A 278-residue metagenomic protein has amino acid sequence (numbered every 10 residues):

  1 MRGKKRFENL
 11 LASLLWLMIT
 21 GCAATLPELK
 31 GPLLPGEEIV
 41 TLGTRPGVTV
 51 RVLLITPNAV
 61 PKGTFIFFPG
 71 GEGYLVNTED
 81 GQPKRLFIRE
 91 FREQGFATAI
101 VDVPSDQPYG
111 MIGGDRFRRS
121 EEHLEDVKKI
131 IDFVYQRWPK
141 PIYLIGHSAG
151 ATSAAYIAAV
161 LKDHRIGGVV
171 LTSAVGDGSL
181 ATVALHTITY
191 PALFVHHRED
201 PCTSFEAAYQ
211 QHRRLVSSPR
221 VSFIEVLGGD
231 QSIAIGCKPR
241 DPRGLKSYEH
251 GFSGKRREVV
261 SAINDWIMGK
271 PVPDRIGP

Functional and structural regions predicted by a protein language model:
L26-V60: N-terminal cap/lid segment of alpha/beta-hydrolase-fold proteins
N58-E90: Short, surface-exposed "cap/lid" segments of acyl-processing enzymes
R92-P108: Conserved alpha/beta-hydrolase
I112-R137: Alpha/beta-hydrolase active-site loop
D132-F133, R137-T187: Primarily recognizes the serine-hydrolase "nucleophile elbow" in alpha/beta-hydrolase and SGNH/GDSL folds
I188, F194-H196: Short beta-strand/loop motif that positions the catalytic acidic residue of the alpha/beta-hydrolase fold
T203-R214: Short alpha-helix in the alpha/beta-hydrolase fold that links the catalytic acid
R220-P278: C-terminal catalytic histidine-bearing segment of alpha/beta-hydrolase fold enzymes
